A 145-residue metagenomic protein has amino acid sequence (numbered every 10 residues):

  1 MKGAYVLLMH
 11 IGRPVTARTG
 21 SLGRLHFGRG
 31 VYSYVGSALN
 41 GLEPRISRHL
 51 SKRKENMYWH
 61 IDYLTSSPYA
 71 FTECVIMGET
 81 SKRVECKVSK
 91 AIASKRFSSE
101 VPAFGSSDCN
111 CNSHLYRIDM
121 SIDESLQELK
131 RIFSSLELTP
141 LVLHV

Functional and structural regions predicted by a protein language model:
M1, L7-H26: An N-terminal domain-cap segment
L8, E43, S81, T139-V142: Low-complexity, intrinsically disordered short peptide segments enriched in small/polar/basic residues
S33-A38: GIY-YIG nuclease signature motif recognition
N40-F133: Aromatic/basic micro-patches that form nucleic-acid/chromatin recognition or nuclease catalytic surfaces
K130-V145: Glycine-rich, aromatic-bearing surface loops/beta-hairpins
